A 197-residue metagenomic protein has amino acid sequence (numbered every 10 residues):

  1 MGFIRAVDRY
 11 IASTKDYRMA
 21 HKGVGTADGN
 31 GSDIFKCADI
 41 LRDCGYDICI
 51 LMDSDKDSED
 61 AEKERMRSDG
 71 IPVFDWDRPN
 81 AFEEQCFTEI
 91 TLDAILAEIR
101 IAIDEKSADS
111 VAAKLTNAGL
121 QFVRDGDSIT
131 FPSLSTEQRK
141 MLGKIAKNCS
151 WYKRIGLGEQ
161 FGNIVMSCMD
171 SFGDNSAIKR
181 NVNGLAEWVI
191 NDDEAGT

Functional and structural regions predicted by a protein language model:
G2-T197: Acidic, Mg2+-coordinating catalytic modules of nucleic-acid enzymes
